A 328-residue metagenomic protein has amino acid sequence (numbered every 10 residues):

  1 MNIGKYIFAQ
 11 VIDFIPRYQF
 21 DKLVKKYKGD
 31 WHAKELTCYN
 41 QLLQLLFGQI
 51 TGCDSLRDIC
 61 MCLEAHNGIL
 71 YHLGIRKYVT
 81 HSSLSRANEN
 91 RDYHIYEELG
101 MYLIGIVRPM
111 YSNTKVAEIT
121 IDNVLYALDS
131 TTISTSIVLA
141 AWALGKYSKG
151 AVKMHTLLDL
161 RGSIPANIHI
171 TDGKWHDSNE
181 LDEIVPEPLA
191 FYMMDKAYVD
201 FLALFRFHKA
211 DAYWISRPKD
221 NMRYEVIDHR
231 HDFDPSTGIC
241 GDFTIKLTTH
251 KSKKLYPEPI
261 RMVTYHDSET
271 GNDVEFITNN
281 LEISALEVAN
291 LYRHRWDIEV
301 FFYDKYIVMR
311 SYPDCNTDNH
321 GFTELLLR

Functional and structural regions predicted by a protein language model:
M1-D58, C62, R91, E98 (+3 more regions): Single, function-defining residue in the core of a domain
S55, L73-R76: Short, surface-exposed helix-loop/turn micro-motifs enriched in polar/charged residues
H66-G74: Extended, structured, electrostatic nucleic-acid-contact surfaces
R76-A141: Active-site- or DNA-interface-adjacent structural scaffold in DNA-acting proteins
A143-G145: Extracellular beta-strand-rich solenoid/capping regions of secreted or surface-exposed proteins that bind or remodel
